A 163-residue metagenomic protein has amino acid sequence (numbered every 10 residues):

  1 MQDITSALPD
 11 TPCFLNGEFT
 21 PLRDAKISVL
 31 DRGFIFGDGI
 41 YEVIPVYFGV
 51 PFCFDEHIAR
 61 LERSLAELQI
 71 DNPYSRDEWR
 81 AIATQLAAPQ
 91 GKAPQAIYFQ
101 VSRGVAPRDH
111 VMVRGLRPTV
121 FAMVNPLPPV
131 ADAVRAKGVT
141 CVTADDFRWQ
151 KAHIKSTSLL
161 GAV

Functional and structural regions predicted by a protein language model:
M1-V163: Conserved alpha/beta cores of soluble small-molecule-handling proteins
